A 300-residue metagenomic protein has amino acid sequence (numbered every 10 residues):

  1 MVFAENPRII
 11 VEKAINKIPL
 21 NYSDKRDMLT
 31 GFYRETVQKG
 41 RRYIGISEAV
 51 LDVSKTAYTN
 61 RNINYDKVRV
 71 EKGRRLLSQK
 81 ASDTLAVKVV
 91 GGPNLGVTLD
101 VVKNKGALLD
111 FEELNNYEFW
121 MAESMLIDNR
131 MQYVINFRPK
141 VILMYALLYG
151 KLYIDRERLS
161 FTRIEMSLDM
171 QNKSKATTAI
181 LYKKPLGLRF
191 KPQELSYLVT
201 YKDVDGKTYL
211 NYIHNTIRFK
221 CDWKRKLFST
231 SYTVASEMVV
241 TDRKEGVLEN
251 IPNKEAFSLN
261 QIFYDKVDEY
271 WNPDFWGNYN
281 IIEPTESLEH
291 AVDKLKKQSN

Functional and structural regions predicted by a protein language model:
M1-V2, V11, Y201, I213: Generic low-polarity alpha-helical segments
F3-L147, Y232-N300: Structured extracytoplasmic
G106-L108, E112, F119-A122, R130-E245: Gly/Pro-enriched, hydrophobic low-complexity segments that function as extracytoplasmic propeptides/linkers
